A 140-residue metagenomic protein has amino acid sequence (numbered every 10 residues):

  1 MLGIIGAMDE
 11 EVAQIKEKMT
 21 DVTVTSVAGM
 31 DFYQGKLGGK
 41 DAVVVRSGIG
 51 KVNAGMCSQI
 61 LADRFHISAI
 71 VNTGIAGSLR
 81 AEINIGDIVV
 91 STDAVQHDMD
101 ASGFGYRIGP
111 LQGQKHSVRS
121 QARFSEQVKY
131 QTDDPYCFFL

Functional and structural regions predicted by a protein language model:
M1-M19, D41: Short, conserved "active-site rim" segments that organize catalytic pockets and cofactor/ligand binding
L2, T25-L140: Glycine-rich phosphate- or other oxyanion-binding loops that anchor nucleotides, phosphorylated ligands
